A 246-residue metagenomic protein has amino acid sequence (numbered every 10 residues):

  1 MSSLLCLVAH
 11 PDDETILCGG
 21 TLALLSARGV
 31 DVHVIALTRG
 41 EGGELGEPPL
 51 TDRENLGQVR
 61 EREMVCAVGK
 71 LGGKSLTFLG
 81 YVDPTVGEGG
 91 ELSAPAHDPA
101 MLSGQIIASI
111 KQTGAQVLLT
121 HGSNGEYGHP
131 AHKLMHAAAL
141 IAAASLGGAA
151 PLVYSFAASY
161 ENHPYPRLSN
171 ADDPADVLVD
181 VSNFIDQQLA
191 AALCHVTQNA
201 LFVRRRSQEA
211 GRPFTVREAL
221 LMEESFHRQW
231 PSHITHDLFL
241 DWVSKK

Functional and structural regions predicted by a protein language model:
M1-T113, I141-S145, W242: Active-site rim/loop-helix segments in enzyme catalytic domains that contact anionic ligands
S2-L5, G90-K246: Metal-dependent de-N-acetylase/amidase catalytic core
